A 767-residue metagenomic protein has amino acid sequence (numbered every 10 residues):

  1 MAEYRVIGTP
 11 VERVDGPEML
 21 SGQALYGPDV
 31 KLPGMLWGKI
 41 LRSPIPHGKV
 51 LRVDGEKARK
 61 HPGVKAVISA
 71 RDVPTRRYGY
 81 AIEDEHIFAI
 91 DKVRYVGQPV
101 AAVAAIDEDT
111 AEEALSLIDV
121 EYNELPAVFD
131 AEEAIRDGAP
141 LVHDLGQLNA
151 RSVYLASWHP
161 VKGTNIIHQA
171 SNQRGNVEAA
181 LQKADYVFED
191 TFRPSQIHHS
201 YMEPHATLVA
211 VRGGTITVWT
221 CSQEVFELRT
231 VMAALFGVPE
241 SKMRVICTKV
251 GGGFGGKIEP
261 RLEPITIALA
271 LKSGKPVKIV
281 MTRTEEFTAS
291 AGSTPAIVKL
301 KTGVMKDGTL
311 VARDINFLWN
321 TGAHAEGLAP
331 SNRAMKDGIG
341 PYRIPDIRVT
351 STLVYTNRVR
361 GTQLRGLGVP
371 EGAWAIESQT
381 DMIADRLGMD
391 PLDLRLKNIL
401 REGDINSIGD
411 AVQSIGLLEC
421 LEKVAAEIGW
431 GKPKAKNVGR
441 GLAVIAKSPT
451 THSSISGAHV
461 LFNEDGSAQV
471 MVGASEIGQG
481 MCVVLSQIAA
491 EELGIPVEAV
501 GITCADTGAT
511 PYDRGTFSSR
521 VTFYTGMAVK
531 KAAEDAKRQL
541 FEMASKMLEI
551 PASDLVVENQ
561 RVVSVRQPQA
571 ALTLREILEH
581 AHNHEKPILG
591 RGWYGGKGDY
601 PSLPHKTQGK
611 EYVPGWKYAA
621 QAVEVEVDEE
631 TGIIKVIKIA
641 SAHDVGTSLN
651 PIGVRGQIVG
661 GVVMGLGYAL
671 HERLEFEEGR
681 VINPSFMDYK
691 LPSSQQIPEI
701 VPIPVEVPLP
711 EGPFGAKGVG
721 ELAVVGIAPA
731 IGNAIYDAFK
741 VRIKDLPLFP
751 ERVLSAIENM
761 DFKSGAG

Functional and structural regions predicted by a protein language model:
M1-V161, V187: Flexible, low-hydrophobicity surface segments
T9, D15-E18, A150, W158-T207 (+6 more regions): Glycine-rich loop/linker segments at domain edges
G38, I216-T220, S467-V472, V636-K638: Short, aliphatic-rich beta-strand segments
K60-H61, A70-V73, L235-K242, L271-V277 (+3 more regions): C-terminal catalytic domains of large/alpha subunits in multi-subunit enzymes
P74, H143-F236, N398-S467, E476 (+2 more regions): Helix-loop-helix junctions that connect adjacent transmembrane helices in secondary transporters/permeases, recognized
R77-A81, A114-L117, R229-V231, F254-P260 (+12 more regions): Short acidic, glycine/serine/threonine-rich loops at helix termini
D91-K92, P239-C247, L271-T282, E286-A289: Conserved catalytic cysteine-centered active-site region of acyl-thioester-dependent Claisen-condensing enzymes
T230, G253-G274, K278-M281, M481-A489: Thiamine diphosphate
